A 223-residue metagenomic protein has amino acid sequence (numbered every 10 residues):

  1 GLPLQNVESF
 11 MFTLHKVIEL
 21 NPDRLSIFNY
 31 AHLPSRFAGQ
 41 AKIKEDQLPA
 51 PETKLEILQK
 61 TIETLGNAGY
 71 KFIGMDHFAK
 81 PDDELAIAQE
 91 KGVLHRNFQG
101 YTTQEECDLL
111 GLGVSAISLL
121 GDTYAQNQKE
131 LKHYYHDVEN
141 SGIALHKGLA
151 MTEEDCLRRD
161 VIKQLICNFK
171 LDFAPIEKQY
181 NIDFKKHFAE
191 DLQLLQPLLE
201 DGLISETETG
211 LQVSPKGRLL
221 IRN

Functional and structural regions predicted by a protein language model:
G1-I182: C-terminal scaffold of the Radical SAM
I73, D172-F173, L192-L195, T209: Solvent-exposed, well-ordered amphipathic alpha-helical segments that flank/support binding or catalytic loops
F184-L199: Short amphipathic alpha-helical interaction segments
L199-T209: A short, conserved structural fragment
G210-S214: Minor-groove-contacting beta-hairpin "wing" of winged helix-turn-helix DNA-binding domains
K216-N223: Short, amphipathic alpha-helical interaction segments positioned at domain boundaries
